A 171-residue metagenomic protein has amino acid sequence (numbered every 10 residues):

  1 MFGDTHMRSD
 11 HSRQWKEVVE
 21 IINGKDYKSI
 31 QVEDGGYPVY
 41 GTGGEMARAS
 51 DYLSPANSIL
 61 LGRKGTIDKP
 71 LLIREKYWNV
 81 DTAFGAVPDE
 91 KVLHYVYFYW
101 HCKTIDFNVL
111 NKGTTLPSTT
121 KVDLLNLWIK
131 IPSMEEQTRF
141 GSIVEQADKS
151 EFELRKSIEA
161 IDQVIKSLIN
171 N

Functional and structural regions predicted by a protein language model:
M1-G41, N126, K130-N171: Non-catalytic DNA-recognition/assembly elements of restriction-modification systems
E17-I21, H101, L110: Residues that form generic nucleotide/phosphate-binding pockets
G24, F107-N108: Conserved helix-loop functional segments at active or binding sites
G41-I105, K112-L124: A short beta-sheet element
